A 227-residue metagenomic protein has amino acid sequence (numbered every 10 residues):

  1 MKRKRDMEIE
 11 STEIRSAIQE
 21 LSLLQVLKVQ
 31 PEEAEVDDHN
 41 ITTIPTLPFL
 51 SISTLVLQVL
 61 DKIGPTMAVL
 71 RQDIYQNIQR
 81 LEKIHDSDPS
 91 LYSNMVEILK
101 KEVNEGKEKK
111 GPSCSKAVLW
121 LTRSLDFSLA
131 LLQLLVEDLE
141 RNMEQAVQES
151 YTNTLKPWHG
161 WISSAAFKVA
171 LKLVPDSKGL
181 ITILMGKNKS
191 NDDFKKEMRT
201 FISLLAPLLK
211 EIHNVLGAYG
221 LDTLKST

Functional and structural regions predicted by a protein language model:
K2-T227: Long, contiguous alpha-helical bundle segments
